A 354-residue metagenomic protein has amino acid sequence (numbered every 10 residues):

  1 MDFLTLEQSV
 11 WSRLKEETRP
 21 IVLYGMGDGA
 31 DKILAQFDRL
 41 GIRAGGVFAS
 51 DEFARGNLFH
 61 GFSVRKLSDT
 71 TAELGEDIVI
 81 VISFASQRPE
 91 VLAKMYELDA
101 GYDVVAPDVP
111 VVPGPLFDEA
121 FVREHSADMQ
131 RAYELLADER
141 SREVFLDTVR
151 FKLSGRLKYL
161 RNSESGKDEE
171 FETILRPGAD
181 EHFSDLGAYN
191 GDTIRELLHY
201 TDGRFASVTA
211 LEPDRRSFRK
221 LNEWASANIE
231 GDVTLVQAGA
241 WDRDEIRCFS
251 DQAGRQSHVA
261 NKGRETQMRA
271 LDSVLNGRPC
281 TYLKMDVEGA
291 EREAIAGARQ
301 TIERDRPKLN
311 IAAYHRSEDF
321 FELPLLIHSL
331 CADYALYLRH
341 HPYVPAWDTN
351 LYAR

Functional and structural regions predicted by a protein language model:
M1-A44, S50-R354: Phosphate/nucleotide-binding beta-alpha loop and adjacent structural elements of enzyme active sites
